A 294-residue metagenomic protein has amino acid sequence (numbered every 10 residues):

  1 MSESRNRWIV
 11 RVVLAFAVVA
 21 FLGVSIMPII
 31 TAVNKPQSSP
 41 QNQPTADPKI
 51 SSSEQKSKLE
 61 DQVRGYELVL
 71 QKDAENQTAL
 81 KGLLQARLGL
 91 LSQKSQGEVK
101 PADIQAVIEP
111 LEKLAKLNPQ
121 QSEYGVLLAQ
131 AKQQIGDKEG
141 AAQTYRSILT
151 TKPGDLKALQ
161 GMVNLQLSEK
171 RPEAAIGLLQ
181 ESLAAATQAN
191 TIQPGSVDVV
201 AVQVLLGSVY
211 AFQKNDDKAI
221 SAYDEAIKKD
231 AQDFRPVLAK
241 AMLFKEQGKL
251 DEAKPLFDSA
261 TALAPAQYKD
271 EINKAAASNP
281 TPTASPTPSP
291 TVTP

Functional and structural regions predicted by a protein language model:
M1-Q105: N-terminal leader/linker segments that initiate helical-solenoid repeat arrays
E67-Q77, L111-E123, A185-V197: Flexible helix-coil transition and linker loops at the boundaries of alpha-helical arrays
V69, K113-L114, S147-I148, E181-S182 (+3 more regions): Canonical positions in the second alpha-helix
Q77-T78, S122-E123, L156-K157, N190 (+4 more regions): Helix-start (N-cap) detector for alpha-helical repeat units in TPR-like alpha-solenoids, especially tetratricopeptide
G82, L127, G161, V204-L205 (+2 more regions): Canonical tetratricopeptide repeat
